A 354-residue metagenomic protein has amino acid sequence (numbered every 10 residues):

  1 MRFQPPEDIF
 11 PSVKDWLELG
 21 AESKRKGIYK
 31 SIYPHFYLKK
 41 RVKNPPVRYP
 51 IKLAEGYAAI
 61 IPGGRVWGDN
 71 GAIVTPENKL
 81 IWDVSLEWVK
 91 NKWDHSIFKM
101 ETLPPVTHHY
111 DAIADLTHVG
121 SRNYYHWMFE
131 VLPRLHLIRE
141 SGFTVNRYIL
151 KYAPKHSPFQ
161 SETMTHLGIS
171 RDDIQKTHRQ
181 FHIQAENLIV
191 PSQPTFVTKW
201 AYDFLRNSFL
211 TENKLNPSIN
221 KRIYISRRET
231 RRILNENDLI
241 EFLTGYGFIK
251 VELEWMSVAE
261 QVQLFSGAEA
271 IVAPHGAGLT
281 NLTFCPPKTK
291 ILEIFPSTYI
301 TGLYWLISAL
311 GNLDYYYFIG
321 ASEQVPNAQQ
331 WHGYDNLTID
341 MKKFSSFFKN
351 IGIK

Functional and structural regions predicted by a protein language model:
M1-K354: The feature primarily captures lumenal catalytic ectodomains of type II secretory-pathway glycosyltransferases
